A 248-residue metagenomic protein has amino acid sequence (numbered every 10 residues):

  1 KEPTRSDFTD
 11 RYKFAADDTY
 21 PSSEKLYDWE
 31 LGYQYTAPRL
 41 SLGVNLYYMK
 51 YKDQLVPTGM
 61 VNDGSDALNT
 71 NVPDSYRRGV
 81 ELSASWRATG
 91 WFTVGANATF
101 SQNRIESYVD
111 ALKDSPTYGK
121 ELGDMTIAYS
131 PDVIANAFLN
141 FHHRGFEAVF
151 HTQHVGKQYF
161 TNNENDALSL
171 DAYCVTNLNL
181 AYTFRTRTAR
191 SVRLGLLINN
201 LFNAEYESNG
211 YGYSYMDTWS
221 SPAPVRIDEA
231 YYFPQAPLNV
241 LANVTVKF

Functional and structural regions predicted by a protein language model:
K1-W29, S41-L42, L46-V72, V109-A111 (+3 more regions): Surface-exposed extracellular loop regions of Gram-negative outer-membrane beta-barrel proteins, predominantly
D18-Y20, T70, E121-M125, R226-Y231: A short acidic, glycine-rich active-site loop that binds or catalyzes chemistry on phosphate/adenosine moieties
Y27, L31, T89, T93-V94 (+1 more regions): Conserved C-terminal beta-signal and adjacent last beta-strands/turns of outer-membrane beta-barrel proteins
L31, V44, L82-A84, A96 (+1 more regions): Hydrophobic packing within well-folded, soluble alpha/beta domains
A37: Extracellular glycan-associated modules
Y48-K50, L68-N162: Gram-negative outer-membrane beta-barrel transporters
